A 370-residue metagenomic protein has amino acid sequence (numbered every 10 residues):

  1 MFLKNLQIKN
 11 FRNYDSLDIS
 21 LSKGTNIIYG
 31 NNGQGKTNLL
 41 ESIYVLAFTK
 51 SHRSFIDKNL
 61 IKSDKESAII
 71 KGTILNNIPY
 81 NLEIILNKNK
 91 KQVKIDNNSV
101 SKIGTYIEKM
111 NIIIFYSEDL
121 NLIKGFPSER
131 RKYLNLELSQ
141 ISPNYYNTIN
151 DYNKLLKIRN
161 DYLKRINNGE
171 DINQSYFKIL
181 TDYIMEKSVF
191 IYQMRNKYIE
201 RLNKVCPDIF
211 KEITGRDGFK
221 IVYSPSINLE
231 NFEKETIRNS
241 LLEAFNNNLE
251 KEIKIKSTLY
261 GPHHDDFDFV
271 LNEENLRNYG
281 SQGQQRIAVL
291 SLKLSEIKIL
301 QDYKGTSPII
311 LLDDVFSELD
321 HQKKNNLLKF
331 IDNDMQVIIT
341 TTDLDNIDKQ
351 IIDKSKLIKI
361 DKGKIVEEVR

Functional and structural regions predicted by a protein language model:
M1-N31, D171-I309, E318-Q322, N326-K329 (+3 more regions): Conserved NTPase motor "head" modules and their coupling/switch loops across ABC/AAA+ ATPases, GTPases, and GHKL ATPases
F11, D15-K94, Y152, I166-N167 (+2 more regions): Conserved P-loop NTP-binding catalytic core
V45-D57, S295-Y303, D334: Post-Walker A helix-loop "phosphate-sensing" segment adjacent to the P-loop in P-loop NTPases
A47-I123, P127-E129, Y133, L138-I141 (+4 more regions): Nucleotide-state sensing region of NTPase/ATPase domains
G72, Q336-D343: Structural recognition of the conserved hydrophobic beta-strand(s) that form the central parallel beta-sheet of P-loop
I95-D96, L271, D361: Structural motif
F115, N121-T214, S224: An accessory alpha-helical subdomain
D313-V315: Walker B catalytic acidic pair
